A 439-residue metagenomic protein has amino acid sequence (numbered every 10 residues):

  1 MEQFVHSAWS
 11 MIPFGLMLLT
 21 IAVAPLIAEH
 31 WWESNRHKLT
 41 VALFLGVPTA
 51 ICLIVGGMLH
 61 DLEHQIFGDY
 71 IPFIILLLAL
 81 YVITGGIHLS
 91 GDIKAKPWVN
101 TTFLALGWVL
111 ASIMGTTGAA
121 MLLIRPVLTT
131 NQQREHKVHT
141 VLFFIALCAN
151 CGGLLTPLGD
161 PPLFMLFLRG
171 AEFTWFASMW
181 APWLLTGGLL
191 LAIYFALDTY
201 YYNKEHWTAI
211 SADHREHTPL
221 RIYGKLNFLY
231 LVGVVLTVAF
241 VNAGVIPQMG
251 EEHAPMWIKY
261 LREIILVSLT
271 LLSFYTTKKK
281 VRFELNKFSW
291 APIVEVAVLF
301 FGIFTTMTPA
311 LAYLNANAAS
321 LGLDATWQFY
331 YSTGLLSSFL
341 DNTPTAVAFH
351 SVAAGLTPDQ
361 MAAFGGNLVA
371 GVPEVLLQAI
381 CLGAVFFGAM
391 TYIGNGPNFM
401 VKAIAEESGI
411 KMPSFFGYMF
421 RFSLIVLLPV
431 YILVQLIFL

Functional and structural regions predicted by a protein language model:
M1-S10, W31-T40, H60-P72, F173-W183 (+4 more regions): Interfacial loop-to-helix junctions that mark the boundaries of transmembrane helices in multi-pass membrane
M1-T20, L45-T49, D198-L231, S273-A291 (+1 more regions): Intrinsically disordered, low-complexity non-transmembrane regions of multi-pass membrane transporters
S10-I21, N35-I51, Y70-L80, A105 (+3 more regions): Hydrophobic mid-bilayer segments of alpha-helices in multi-pass membrane transport proteins, especially secondary
W31, L155-T156, M165, T174-I222 (+1 more regions): Juxtamembrane and boundary regions of transmembrane helices in multi-pass small-molecule transporters and channels
T49-D69, Y81-K96, V109-L122, T308-N317 (+2 more regions): Transmembrane alpha-helix boundary signature
Q65-L77, W175-I193, H253-S268, S332-S338 (+1 more regions): Alpha-helical transmembrane segments
A111, L122-E135, T140-L142, M165-A181 (+3 more regions): Membrane-interfacial helix-loop connectors
L231-L356: Transmembrane helical segments that form the transport core of multi-pass membrane transport proteins
